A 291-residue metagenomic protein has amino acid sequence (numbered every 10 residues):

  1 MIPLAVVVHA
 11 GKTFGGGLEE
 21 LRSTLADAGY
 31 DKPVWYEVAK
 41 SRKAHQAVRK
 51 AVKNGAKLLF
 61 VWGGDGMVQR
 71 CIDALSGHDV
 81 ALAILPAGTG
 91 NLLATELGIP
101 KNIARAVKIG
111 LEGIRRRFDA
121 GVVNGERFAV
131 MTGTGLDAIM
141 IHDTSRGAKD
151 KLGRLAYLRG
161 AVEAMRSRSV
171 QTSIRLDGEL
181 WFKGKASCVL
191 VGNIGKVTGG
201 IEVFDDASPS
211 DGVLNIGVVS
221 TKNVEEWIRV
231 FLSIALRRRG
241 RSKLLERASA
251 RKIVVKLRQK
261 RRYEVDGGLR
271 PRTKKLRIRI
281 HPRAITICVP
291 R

Functional and structural regions predicted by a protein language model:
M1-L59, Q69: ATP/NTP phosphate-donor binding region
A5-V6, D27-A28, V38, S76-A81 (+1 more regions): Catalytic core of DAGKc-family lipid kinases
A10, W62-G64, L85-A87: Glycine-rich beta-strand-to-loop/alpha-helix junction loops that act as flexible
G133, D137, L190-F204, L269: Glycine-rich phosphate/pyrophosphate-binding beta-alpha loops
A148-A156, V191, G199, D205-E226: Gly/Ser/Thr-rich active-site loops/lids in small-molecule metabolic enzymes that frequently grip phosphoryl groups
R168-V170, K185-S187, S210-N215, S249-I253: A generic structural signal for short beta-strands and their flanking turns/coil linkers
L176-G178, S208, V218-R291: ATP/nucleoside-binding phosphotransfer catalytic cores, i.e., glycine-rich phosphate-binding loops
